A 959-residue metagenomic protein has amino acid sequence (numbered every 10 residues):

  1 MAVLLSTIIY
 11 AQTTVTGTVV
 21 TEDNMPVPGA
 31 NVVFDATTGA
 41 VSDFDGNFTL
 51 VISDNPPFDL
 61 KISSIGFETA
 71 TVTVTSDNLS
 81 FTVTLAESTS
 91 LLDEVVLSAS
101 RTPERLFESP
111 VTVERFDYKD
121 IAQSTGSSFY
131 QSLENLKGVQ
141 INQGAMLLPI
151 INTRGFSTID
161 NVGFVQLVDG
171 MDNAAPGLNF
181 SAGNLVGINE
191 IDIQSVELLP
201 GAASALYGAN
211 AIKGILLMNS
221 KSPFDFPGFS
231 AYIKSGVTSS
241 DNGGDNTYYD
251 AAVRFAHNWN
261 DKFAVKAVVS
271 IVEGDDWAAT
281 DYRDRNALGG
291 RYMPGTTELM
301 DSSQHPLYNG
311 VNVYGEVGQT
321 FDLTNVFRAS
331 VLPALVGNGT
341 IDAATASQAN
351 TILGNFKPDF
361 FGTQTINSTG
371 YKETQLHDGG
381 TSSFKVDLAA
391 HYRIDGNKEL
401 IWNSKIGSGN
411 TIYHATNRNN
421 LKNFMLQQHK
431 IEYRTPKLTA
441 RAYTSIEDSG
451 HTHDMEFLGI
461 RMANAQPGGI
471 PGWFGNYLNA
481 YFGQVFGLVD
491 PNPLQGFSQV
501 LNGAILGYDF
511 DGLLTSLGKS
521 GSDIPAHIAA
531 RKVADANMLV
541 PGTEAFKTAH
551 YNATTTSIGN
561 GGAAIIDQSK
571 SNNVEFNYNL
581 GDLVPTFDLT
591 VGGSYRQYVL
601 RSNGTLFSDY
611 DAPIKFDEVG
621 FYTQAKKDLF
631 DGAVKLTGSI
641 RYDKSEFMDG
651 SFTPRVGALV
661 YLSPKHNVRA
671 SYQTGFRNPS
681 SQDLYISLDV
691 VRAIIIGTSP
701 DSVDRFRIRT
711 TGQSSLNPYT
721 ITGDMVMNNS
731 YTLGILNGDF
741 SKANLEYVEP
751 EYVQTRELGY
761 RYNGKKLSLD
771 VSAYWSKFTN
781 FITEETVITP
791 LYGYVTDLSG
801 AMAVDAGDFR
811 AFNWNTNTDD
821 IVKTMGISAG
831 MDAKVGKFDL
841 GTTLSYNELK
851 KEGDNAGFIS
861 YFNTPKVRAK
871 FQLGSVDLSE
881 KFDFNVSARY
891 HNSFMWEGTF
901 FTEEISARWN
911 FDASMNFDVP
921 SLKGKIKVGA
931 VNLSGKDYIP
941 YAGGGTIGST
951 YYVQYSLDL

Functional and structural regions predicted by a protein language model:
V20-M25, N31-V33, K61-E68, D77-A122: Short, acidic, small-residue-rich periplasmic hinge/interaction motif at the N-terminus of Gram-negative outer-membrane
T38-N47: Short, acidic Ser/Thr/Gly-rich low-complexity loop/linker segments typical of extracellular and cell-surface proteins
T49-V51, M171-P200: Short acidic/polar hinge/loop motifs at secondary-structure boundaries that mediate gating or recognition
V51, V113, Y130-A175, Q194-S195: Extracytoplasmic beta-strand/coil segments of soluble accessory domains associated with Gram-negative outer-membrane
V162, L178, I191-Q194, A205-A287 (+1 more regions): Outer-membrane beta-barrel translocator/receptor signature
A256-K262, V268-G274, T381, M425-H429 (+5 more regions): Conserved C-terminal beta-signal and adjacent last beta-strands/turns of outer-membrane beta-barrel proteins
G675-D770, W775-F778, G807-G826, D832-K834: Outer-membrane beta-barrel signature, preferentially recognizing the C-terminal barrel domain of Gram-negative
K766-F894, S956: Gram-negative outer-membrane beta-barrel transporters
